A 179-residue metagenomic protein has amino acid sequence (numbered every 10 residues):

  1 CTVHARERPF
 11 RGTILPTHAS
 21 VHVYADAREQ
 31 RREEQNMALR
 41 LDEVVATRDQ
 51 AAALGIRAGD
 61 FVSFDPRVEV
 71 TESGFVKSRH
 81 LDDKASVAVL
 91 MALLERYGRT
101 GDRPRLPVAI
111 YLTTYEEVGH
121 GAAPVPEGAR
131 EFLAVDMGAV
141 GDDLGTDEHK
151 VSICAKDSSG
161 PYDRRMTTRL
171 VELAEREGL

Functional and structural regions predicted by a protein language model:
C1-L179: N-terminal hydrophobic/helix-forming segments and targeting peptides
